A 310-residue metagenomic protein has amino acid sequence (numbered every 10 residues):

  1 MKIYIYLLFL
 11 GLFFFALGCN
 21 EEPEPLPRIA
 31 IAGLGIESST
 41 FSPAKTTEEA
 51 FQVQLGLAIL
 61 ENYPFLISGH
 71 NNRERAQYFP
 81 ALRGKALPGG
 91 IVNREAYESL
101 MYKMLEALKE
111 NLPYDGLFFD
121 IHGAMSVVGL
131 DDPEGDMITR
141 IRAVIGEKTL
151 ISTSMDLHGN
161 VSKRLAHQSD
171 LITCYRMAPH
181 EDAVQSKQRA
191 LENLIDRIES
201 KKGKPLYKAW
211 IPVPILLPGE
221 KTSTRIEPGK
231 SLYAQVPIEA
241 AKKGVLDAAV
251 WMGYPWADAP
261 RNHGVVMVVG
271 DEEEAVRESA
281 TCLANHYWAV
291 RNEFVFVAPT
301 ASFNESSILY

Functional and structural regions predicted by a protein language model:
M1-I5: Positively charged n-region of N-terminal signal peptides that target proteins for export
Y6-A16: Bacterial N-terminal signal peptides
F14-P25: Bacterial Sec-dependent signal peptides at the C-terminal "C-region" and cleavage site
E24-N72: N-terminal amphipathic/basic leader segments beginning at the initiator methionine
I29, E220-Y310: Hard-cation-handling environments
A30, L34-E37, F41, R94-M101 (+2 more regions): Active-site histidine-anchored catalytic micro-motif
I67, A76-F79, R83-P88, V92-A96 (+1 more regions): Low-complexity, highly charged intrinsically disordered N-terminal segments that act as targeting/localization
K187-L191, I195-E239: Conserved anion/nucleotide-ligand pocket segment
